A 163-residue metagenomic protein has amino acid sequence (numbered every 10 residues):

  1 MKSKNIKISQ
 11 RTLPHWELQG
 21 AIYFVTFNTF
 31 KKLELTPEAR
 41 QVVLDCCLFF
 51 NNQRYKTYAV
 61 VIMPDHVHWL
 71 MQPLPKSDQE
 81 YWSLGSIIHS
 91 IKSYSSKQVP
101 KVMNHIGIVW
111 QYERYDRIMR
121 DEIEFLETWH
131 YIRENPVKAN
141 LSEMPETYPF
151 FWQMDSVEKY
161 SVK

Functional and structural regions predicted by a protein language model:
M1-K163: Short catalytic/metal-binding and nucleic-acid-binding patches
